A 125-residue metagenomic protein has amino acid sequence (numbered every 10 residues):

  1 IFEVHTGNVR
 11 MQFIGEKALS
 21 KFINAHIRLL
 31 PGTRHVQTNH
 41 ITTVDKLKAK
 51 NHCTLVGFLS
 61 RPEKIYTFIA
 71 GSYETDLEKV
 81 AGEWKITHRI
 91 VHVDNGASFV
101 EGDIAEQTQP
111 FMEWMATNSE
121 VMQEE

Functional and structural regions predicted by a protein language model:
I1-L55: A solvent-exposed, acidic/Ser-Thr-rich amphipathic alpha-helical stretch
H35-Q37, F68-Y73: Short, surface-exposed coil-to-beta transition loops
H40, G57, S72-D76: Hydrophobic alpha-helical segments of small multi-pass membrane proteins
K50, S72-I104: Short beta-strand edge/turn micro-motifs at domain boundaries
G57-L59, H92-V93: Short, surface-exposed beta-strand-loop junctions and turns on beta-sheet-rich folds
F58-Y66: Short, cysteine-centered beta-strand-loop-beta hairpins and adjacent loop/turn segments enriched in charged/polar
I65-T67, D103-I104: Short, surface-exposed loop/helix-turn segments at secondary-structure junctions that function as lids/hinges flanking
A97-E125: Acidic/histidine-enriched, glycine/proline-rich intrinsically disordered or flexible terminal extensions
